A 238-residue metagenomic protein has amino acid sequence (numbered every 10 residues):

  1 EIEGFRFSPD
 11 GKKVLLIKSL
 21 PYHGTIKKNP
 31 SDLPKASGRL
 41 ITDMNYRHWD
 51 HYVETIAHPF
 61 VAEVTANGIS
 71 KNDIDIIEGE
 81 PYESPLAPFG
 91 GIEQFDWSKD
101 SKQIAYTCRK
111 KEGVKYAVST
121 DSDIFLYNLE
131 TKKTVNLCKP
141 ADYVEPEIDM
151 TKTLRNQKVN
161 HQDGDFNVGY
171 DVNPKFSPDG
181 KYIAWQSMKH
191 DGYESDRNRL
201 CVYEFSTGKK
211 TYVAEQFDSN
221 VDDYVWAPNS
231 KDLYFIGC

Functional and structural regions predicted by a protein language model:
E1, E63-G91, Y116-T120, F125-V172 (+2 more regions): Multi-bladed beta-propeller domains
I2-F5, K18: Extended acidic/polar, glycine-enriched regions that form or flank non-catalytic beta-rich accessory modules
R6, K12-K13: Start-transfer (signal-anchor) and selected internal transmembrane alpha helices of multi-pass inner/ER membrane
P9-D10, K99-D100, P178-D179, P228-N229: Residue-level detector of Asp-centered blade-edge/turn motifs that repeat once per structural unit in beta-propeller
V14, I104, G180-I183, D232-Y234: Hydrophobic beta-strand positions that form the internal "hydrophobic ladder" of WD40/Gbeta-like beta-propeller blades
L16-G79, T107-K110, V114-F125, N198-L200: Predominantly five- to eight-bladed beta-propeller fold
G79, F89-W97, Y106-R109: Extended surface/linker regions that mediate inter-domain or inter-protein docking in multi-component redox
